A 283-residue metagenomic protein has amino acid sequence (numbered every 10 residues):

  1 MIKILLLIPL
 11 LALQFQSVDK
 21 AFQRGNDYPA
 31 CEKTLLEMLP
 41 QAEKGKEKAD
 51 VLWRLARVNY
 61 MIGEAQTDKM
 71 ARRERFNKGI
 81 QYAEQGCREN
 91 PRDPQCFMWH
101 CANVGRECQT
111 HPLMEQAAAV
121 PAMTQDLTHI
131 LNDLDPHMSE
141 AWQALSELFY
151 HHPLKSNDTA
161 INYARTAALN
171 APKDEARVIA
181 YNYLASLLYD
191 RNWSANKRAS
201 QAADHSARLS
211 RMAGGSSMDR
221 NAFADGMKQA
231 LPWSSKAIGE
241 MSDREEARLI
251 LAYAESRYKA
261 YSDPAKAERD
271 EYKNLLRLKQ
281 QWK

Functional and structural regions predicted by a protein language model:
I2-A12: Sec-dependent N-terminal signal peptides
L10-E64, Q281-K283: N-terminal leader/linker segments that initiate helical-solenoid repeat arrays
F15-Q16, W53, Y60, M98 (+5 more regions): TPR/TPR-like alpha-solenoid signature
A21-K33, R57-R92, M98-I130, H137 (+3 more regions): Short coil/linker segments at helix-helix boundaries
V51, C96, S139-A141, A176-A180 (+2 more regions): TPR alpha-solenoid repeat register
I179-Y183, D225-W233, E246-Y253: Short amphipathic alpha-helical segments
G239, D243-K283: A cross-kingdom marker for long, charged
